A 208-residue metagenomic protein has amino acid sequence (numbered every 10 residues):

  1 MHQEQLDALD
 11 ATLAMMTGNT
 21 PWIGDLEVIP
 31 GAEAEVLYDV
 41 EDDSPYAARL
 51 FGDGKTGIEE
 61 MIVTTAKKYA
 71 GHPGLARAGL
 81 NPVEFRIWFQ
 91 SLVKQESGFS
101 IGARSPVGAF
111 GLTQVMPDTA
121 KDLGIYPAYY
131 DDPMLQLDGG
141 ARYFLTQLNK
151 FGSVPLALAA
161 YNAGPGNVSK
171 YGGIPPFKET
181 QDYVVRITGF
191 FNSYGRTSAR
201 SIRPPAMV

Functional and structural regions predicted by a protein language model:
M1-K94, G189-V208: Cell-wall glycan-active module
S44-D53, A76-G79, S100-P106, L123-P133 (+1 more regions): Second-shell loop/turn segments in exported
E60-K67, I87-Q90, D138-L145, N149 (+4 more regions): Solvent-exposed, polar/charged alpha-helical surfaces in well-ordered, non-transmembrane soluble domains, broadly
Y69, F99, T119-L123, V168 (+1 more regions): A short secondary-structure junction motif
S91-G98, P117-K121, A163: Glycine-rich, acidic and aromatic/proline-enriched surface loops and short helix-turn segments that act as binding
P106-Y126, G139-F144, P165-G166, V184-I187: Substrate-binding/active-site groove segments that recognize and process beta-1,4-linked N-acetyl-hexosamine
M134-D138, Q181: Non-membrane alpha-helical structural segments and their capping/turn regions in soluble enzymes
A159-M207: Catalytic and substrate-binding regions of cell-wall glycan-acting enzymes that process beta-1,4-linked
